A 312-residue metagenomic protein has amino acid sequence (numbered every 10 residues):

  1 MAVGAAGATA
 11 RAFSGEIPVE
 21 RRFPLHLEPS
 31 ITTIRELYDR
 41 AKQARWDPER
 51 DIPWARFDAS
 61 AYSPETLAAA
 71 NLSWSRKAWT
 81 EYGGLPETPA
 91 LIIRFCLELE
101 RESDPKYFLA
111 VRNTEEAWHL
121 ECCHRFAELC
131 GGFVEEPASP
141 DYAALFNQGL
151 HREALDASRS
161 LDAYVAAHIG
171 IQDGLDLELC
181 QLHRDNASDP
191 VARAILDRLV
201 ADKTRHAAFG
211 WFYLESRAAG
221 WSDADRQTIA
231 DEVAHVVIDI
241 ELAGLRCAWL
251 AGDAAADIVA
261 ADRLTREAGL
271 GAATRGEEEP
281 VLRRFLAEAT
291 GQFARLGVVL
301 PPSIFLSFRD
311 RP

Functional and structural regions predicted by a protein language model:
M1-Y107, L129-Y164, G220-P312: Terminal targeting/low-complexity segments that flank the catalytic cores of oxidoreductases
K77-L85, L109-C123, A127, A166-L177 (+2 more regions): Alpha-helical transition-metal enzyme core signature, strongest for iron centers
C123, C180, A289: Generic structural marker for isolated residues within well-ordered, non-membrane alpha-helices of soluble domains
L150-H183, R193, V200, T204: Loop-centered beta-sheet repeat module
L179-G244: Aromatic-anchored, glycine/proline-accented short structural segments that stabilize local strand-turns or short
